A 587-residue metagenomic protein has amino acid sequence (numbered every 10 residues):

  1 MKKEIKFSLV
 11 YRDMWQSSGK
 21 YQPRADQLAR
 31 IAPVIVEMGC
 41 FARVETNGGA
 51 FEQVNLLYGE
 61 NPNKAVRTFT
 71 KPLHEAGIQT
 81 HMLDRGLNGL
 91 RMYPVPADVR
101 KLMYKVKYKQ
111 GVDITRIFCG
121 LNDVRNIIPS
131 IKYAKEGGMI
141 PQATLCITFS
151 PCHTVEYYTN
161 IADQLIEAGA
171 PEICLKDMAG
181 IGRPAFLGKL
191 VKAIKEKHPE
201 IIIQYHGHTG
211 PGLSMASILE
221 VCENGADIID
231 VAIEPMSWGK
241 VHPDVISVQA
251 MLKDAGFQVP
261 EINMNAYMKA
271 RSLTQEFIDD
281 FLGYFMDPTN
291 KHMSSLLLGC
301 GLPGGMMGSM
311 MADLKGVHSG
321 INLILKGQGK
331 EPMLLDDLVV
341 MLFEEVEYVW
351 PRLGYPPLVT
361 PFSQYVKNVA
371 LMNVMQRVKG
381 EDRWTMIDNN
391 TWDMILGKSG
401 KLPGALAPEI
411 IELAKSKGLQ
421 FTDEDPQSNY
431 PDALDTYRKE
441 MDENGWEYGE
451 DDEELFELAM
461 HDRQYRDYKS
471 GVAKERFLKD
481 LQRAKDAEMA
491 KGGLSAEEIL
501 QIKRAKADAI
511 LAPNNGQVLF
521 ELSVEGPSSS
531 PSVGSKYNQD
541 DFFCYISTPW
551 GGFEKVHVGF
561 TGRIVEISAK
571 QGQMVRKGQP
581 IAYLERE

Functional and structural regions predicted by a protein language model:
I5-D13, G19, A42-T46, I78-R85 (+5 more regions): Hydrophobic faces of well-ordered beta-strands that scaffold small-molecule active sites in alpha/beta enzyme cores
W15, V36-V54, H292-L297, G301-A507: Terminal or standalone catalytic/regulatory effector modules within metabolic enzymes and repeat proteins
P33, G48-D163, G180-R183: Active-site beta->alpha loop and helix N-cap motifs at the rims of alpha/beta catalytic domains
I117, D177, N224-P243: Glycine-rich phosphate-binding active-site loops on the catalytic face of alpha/beta enzymes
E156-L165, P211-D227: Catalytic cores of alpha/beta
S237-I262: C-terminal helical cap(s) of enzyme catalytic domains, especially alpha/beta-barrels
L519-K536, F560, I564-Q573: Short histidine-centered loop motifs in beta-beta connectors
S532-V556, R576-E587: Short hydrophobic beta/alpha edge segments that flank linear recognition/processing sites
